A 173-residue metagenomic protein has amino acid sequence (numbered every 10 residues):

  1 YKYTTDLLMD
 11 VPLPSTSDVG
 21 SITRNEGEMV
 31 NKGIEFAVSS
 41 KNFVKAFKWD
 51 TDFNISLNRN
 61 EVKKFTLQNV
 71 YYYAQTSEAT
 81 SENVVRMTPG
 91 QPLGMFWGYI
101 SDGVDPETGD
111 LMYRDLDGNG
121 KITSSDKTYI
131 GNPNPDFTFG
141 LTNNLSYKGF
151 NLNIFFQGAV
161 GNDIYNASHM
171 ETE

Functional and structural regions predicted by a protein language model:
Y1-D18, F47-W49, S56, N60: Membrane-embedded beta-barrel scaffold of Gram-negative outer-membrane proteins
Y1-T5, S40-N42, I55-E61, Y147-G149 (+1 more regions): Transmembrane beta-strands of outer-membrane beta-barrel pores
T5, P12-R24, S125-K127, G131-F137: Active-site beta-strand/loop architecture of penicillin-binding DD-peptidases
T5-D10, L152-I154, D163-N166: Extended hydrophobic-aromatic, low-complexity segments
L13-D18, G90, G103, G161: Glycine-centered secondary-structure boundary/capping sites
R24-V30, I34, F43-P133, I164 (+1 more regions): Conserved small-residue
F36-S40, L141-Y147, I154: Residues on the lipid-exposed face of transmembrane beta-strands in outer-membrane beta-barrel proteins
K45-T51, F137, K148-L152: Outer-envelope beta-barrel architecture signal
